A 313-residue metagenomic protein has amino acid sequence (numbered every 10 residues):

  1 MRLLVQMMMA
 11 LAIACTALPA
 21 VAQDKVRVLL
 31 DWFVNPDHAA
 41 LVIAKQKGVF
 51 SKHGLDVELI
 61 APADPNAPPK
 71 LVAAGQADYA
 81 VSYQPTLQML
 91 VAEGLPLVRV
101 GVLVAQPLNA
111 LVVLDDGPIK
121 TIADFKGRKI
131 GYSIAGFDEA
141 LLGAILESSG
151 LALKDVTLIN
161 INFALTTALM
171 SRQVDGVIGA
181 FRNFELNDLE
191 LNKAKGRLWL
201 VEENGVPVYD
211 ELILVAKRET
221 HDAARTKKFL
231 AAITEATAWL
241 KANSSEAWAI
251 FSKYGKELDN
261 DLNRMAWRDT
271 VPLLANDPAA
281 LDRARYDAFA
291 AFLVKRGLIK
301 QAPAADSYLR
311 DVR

Functional and structural regions predicted by a protein language model:
M1-Q6: Positively charged n-region of N-terminal signal peptides that target proteins for export
M9-A10, A20: Cleavable N-terminal signal peptides
D24-N162, T166-S171, D175-N183, W199-E202 (+1 more regions): Short, glycine-/small- and polar/acidic-enriched structural segments that line small-molecule recognition paths
V49-K52, S148-L153, N192-A194, A224 (+2 more regions): Short helix-capping segments at alpha-helix termini
P85-T86, F163-Y254: Pocket-lining segment of extracytoplasmic ligand-binding domains
D222-L298: Secondary-structure end/capping motifs
A290-R313: C-terminal solvent-exposed extensions
